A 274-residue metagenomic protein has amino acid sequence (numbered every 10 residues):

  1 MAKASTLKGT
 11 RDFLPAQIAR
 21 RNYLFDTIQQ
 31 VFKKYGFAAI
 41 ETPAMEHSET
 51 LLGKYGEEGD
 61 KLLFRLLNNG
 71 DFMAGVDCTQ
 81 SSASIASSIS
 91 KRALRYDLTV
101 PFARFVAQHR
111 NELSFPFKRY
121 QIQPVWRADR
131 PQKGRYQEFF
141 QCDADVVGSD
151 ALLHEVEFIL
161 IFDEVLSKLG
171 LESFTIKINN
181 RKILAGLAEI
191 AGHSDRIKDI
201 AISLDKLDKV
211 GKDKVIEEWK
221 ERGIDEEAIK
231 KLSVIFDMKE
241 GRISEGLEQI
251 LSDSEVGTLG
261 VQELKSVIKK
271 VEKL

Functional and structural regions predicted by a protein language model:
M1-R21, G75, S82-I85: Auxiliary tRNA-acceptor-end handling modules of aminoacyl-tRNA synthetases
M1-T6, N68, K133, D237-G241: Short, composition-biased local secondary-structure segments
D12, L187-D195, K230: Phosphate-rich ligand and nucleic-acid binding surfaces
I18-F37, E46-H47, S82, A86-I89 (+4 more regions): Positively charged, Gly/Ser-enriched RNA/tRNA-binding surfaces
A44-R92: Polyanion/phosphate-binding surface patch
L52-G56, P131-Q137, G186-A191: Short acidic, glycine/serine/threonine-rich loops at helix termini
G59-M73, G192-E217: Acidic, His- and aromatic-enriched active-site or binding-groove loops in soluble protein domains that engage sugars
T175-L187, G192: Glycine-rich, mobile lid/loop segments that gate access to catalytic sites or pores
